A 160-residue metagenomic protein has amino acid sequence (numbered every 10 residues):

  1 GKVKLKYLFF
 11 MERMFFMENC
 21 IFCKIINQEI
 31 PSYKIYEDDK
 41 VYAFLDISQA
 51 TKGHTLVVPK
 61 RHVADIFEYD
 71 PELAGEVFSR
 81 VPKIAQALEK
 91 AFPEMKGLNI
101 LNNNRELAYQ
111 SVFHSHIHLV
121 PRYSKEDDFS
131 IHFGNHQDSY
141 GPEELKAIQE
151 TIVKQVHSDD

Functional and structural regions predicted by a protein language model:
Y7-D160: HIT superfamily nucleotide-processing domains
